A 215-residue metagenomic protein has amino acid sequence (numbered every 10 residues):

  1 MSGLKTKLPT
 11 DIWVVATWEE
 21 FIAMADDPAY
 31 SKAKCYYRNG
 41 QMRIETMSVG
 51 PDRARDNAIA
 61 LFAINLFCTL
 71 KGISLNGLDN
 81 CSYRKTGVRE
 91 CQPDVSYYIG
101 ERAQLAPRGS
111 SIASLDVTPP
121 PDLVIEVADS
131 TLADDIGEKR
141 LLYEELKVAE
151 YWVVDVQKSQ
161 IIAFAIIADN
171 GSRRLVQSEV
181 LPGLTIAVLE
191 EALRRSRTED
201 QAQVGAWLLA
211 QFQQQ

Functional and structural regions predicted by a protein language model:
M1-Q215: Gly/Pro/Ser/Thr-rich low-complexity, intrinsically disordered segments predominantly at protein N-termini
